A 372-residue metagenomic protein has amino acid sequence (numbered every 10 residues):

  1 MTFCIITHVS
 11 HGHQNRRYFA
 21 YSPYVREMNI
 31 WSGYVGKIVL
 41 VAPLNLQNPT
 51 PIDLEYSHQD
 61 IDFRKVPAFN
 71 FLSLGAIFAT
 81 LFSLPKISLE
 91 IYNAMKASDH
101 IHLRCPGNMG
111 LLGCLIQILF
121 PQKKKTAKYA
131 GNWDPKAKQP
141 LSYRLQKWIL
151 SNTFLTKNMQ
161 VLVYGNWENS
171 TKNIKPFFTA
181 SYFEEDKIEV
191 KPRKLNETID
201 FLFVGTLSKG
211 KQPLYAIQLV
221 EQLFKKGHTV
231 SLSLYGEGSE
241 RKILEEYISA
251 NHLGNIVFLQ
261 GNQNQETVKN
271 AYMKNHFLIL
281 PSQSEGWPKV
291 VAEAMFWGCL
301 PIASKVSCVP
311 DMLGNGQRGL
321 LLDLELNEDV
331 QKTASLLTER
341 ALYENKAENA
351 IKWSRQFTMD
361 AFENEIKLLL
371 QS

Functional and structural regions predicted by a protein language model:
M95, N262-Q263, N270-N275: Short alpha-helical donor nucleotide-sugar binding micro-motif in glycosyltransferases
T206-Q222, H228, S239-E245: A conserved mid-protein helix/loop that constitutes part of the nucleotide-sugar donor-binding site
E245-Q263: Nucleotide-activated donor-binding/catalytic signature segment of Leloir-type glycosyltransferases, i.e., the conserved
L253, S335, L342-Q356, N364-L368: A short, well-ordered alpha-helix in the C-terminal region of glycosyltransferases
K269, P288-F296, P310-D311: Short alpha-helical segment that forms part of, or immediately flanks, the ligand-binding pocket in carbohydrate-active
Q283: Aromatic "clamp/platform" in nucleotide-sugar-dependent glycosyltransferases that forms part of the donor/acceptor
L300-A303: Short hydrophobic beta-strand element within catalytic cores of glycosyltransferases and related nucleotide-activated
N315-N327, S335-A341: Conserved acidic donor-binding segment of nucleotide-sugar-dependent glycosyltransferases
